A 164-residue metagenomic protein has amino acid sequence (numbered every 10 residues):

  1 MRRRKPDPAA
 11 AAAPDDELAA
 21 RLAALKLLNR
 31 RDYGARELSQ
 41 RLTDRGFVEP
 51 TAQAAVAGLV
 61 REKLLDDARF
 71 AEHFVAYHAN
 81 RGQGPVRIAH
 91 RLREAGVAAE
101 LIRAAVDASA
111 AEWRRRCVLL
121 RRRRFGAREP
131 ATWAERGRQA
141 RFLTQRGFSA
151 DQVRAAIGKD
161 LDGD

Functional and structural regions predicted by a protein language model:
M1-D164: An alpha-helical, amphipathic repeat domain used for nucleic-acid recognition, typified by the mTERF helical solenoid
